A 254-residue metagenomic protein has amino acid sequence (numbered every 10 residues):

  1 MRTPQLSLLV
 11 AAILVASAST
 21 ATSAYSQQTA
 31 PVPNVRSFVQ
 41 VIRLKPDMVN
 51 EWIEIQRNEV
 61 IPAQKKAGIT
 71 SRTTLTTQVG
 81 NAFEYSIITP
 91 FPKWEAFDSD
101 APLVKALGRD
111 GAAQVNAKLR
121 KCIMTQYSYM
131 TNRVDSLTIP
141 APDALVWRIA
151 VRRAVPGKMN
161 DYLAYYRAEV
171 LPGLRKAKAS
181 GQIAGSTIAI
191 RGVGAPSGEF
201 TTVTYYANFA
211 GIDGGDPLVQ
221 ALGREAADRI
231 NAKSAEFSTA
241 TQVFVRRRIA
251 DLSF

Functional and structural regions predicted by a protein language model:
M1-V10: Bacterial N-terminal signal peptides that target proteins for export
L9-S19: Bacterial N-terminal signal peptides
T22-F254: Short S/T/G/P-rich N-terminal loop/turn motif that feeds into the first structured element of a domain
